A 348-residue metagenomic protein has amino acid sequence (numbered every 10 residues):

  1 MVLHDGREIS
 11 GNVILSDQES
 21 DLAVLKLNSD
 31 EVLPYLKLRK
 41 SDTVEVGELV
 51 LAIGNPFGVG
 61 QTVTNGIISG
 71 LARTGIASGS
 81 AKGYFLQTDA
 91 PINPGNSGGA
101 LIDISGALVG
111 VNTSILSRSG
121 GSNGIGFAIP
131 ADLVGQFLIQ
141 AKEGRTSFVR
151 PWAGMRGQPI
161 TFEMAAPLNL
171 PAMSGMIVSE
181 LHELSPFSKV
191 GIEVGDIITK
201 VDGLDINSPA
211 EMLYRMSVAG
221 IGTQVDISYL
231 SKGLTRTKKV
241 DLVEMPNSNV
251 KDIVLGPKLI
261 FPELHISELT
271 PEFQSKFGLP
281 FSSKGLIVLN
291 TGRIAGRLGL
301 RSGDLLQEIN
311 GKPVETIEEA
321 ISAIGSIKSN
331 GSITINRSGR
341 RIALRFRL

Functional and structural regions predicted by a protein language model:
M1-H4, L15-E19, I53-F57, R73-T74 (+3 more regions): Beta-strand-rich soluble domains of envelope-associated proteins, predominantly from Gram-negative bacteria
V2, N12-I14, E31-V59, N93 (+1 more regions): Active-site substrate-binding loop(s) of clan PA
L3, E8, V63, D103 (+1 more regions): Short, acidic, Ser/Thr-enriched surface-loop or helix-capping motifs
E8-V13, K26-L27, E45-E48, L108 (+1 more regions): C-terminal recognition in membrane/secretory proteostasis and scaffolding
Q18-D21, G339-R340: Short acidic/glycine-enriched loop/turn segments that link adjacent beta-strands
D21-L27, T88: A generic structural motif
L33, I53-G66, A72-G98, D103-A141 (+3 more regions): Active-site loop architecture of trypsin-fold serine endopeptidases
L36-R39, L86-I102, L181-F187, T291-L298: Gly/Ser-rich catalytic serine loop of serine hydrolases
